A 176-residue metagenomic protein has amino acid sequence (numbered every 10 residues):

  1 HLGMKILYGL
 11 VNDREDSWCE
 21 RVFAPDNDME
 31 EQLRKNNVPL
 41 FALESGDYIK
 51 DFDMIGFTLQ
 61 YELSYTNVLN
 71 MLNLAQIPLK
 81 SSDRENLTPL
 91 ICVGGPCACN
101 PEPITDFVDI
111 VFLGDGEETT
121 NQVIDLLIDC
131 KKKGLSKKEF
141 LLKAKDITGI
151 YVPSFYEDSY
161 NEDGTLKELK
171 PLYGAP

Functional and structural regions predicted by a protein language model:
H1-L2: A short, glycine/small-residue-rich beta-strand->loop->alpha-helix junction that serves as a flexible
K5-I6, L74: Extended active-site and interfacial segments that coordinate phosphate-rich ligands in large catalytic machineries
I6-W18: Short helix-loop-beta junction
E15-M29: A short beta-strand-loop structural module common to alpha/beta enzyme folds
P25-Y173: Glycine-rich beta-alpha loop elements in corrinoid/cobalamin-binding modules across cobalamin-dependent enzymes
P176: Glycine-rich phosphate/pyrophosphate-binding loop and adjacent beta-alpha nucleotide/cofactor-binding cores
